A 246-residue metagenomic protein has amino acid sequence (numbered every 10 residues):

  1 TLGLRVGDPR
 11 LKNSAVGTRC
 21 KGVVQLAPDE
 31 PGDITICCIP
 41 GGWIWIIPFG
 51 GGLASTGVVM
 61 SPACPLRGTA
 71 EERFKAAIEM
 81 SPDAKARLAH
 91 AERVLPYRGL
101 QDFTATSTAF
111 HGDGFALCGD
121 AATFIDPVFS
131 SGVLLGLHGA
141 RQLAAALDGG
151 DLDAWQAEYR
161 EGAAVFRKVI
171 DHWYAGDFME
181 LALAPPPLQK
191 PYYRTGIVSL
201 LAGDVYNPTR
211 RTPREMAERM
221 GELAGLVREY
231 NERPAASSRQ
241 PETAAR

Functional and structural regions predicted by a protein language model:
T1, P127, V133, F178 (+1 more regions): Active-site-proximal flexible loops/turns
T1-K85: Predominantly flavin-linked oxidoreductase catalytic cores and closely associated redox partners
R10, P40, G68, S130 (+4 more regions): Electropositive phosphate-/nucleotide-binding environments in soluble metabolic enzymes
G17, W43-I46, F103, F115 (+2 more regions): Tryptophan-centric aromatic hotspots in well-structured domains and transmembrane helices
G22, G99-D102, E161: Active-site/binding-pocket entry motifs
I34-I39, S81-A84, E92-L95, Q101-T104 (+2 more regions): A general structural signal for short secondary-structure boundary/capping elements
C64-L143, L152-Q156: FAD/FMN-dependent oxidoreductases across multiple families
A145-R246: C-terminal helical "tail/cap" subdomain of flavin- and related membrane-associated enzymes
